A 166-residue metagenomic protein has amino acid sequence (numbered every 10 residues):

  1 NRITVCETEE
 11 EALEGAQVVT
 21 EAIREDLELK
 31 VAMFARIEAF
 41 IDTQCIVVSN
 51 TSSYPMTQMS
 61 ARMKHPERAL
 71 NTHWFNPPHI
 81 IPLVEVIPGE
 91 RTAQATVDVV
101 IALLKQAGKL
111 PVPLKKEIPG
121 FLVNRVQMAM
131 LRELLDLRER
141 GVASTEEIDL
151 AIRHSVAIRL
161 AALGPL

Functional and structural regions predicted by a protein language model:
N1, A93, A143-E147: Helix N-cap / loop-to-helix initiation motif
N1-V47, S53-P55: Rossmann-like NAD(P)-binding element
C6, L27, V31, S53 (+5 more regions): Electropositive phosphate-/nucleotide-binding environments in soluble metabolic enzymes
L29, A95-Q106, E147-L150, H154: A non-catalytic, amphipathic alpha-helix used as a structural packing/dimerization or gating element in enzyme scaffolds
K30, H79-I80, M130, A162: N-terminal alpha-helical segment
I37, V100, L134: Aromatic/hydrophobic pocket-lining residues that form π-stacking "cages" and hydrophobic walls in ligand
S49-R125: Rossmann-fold dinucleotide-binding core
E117-L166: Helical "substrate-binding/catalytic lid" subdomain of Rossmann-like NAD(P)-dependent dehydrogenases/reductases
